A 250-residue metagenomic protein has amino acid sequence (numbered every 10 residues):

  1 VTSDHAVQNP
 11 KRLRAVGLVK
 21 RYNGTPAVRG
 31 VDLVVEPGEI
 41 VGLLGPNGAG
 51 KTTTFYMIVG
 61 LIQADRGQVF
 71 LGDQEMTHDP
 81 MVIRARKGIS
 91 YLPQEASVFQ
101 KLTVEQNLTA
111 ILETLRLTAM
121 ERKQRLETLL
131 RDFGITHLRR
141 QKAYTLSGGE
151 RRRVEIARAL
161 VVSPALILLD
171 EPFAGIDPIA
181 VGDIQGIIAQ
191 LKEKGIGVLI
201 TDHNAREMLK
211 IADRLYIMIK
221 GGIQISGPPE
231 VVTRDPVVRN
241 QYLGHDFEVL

Functional and structural regions predicted by a protein language model:
L44-P46: The feature captures the beta-strand-to-loop junction immediately N-terminal to the Walker
V59: Helix-to-loop junction immediately C-terminal to a conserved catalytic motif
E75-S90, E95, A119-K123, R139 (+1 more regions): ABC ATPase NBD coupling module
T109, M120-L138, Q185-A189: Conserved ABC ATPase "signature" region
K142-L146, E150: Conserved ABC ATPase signature
S163: Conserved catalytic motifs of ABC-family nucleotide-binding domains
I167-E171: Catalytic Walker B motif of ABC-type/P-loop ATPase nucleotide-binding domains
